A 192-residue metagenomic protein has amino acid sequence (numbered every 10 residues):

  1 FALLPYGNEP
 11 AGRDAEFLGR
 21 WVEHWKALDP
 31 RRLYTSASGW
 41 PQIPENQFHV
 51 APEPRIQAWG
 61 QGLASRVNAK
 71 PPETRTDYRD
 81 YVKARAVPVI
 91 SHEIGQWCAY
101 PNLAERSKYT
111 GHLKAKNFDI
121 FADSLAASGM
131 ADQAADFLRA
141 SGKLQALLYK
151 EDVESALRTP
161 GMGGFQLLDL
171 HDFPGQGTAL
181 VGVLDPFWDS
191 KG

Functional and structural regions predicted by a protein language model:
F1-H171, T178: Substrate-binding/catalytic cleft of secreted carbohydrate-active enzymes, primarily glycoside hydrolases
L168-G192: Aromatic-rich peripheral "rim/lid" segments of glycoside hydrolase catalytic domains that contact and position glycan
